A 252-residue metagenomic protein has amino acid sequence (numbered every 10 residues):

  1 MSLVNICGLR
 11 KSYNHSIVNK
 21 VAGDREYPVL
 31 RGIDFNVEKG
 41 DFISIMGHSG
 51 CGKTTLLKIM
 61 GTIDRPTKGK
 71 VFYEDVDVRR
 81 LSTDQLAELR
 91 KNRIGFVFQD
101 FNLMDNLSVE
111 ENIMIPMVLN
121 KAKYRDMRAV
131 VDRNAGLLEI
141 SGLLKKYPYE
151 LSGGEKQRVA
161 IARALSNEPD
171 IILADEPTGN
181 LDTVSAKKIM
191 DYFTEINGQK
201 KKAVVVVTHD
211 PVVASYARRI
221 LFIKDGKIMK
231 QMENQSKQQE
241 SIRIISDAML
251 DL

Functional and structural regions predicted by a protein language model:
S2-L3, Q238: Generic alpha-helical segment signature
L3-V4, L9-Y216, I223: ABC family nucleotide-binding domain
N36, D251-L252: C-terminal end-of-chain micro-motif
K227-D251: Conserved beta-strand-loop-alpha-helix hinge in the C-terminal portion of ABC ATPase nucleotide-binding domains
